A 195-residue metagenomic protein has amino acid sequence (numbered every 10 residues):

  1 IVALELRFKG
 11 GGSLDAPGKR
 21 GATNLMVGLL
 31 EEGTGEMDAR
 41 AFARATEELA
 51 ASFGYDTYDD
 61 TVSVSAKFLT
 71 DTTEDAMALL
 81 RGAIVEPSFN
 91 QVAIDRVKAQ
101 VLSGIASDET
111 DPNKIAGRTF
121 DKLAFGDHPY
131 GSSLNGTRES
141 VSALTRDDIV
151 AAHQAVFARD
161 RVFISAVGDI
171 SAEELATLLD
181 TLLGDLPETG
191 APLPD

Functional and structural regions predicted by a protein language model:
I1-E31, M37-V85, K98, L102-A106 (+2 more regions): M16 family metallopeptidases and their MPP-like homologs
G33-T34, I84-S88, I105, E174 (+1 more regions): A generic secondary-structure signal for well-formed alpha-helical elements
G54-D56, F89-R96, T189-P192: Surface-exposed patches in mature extracellular/periplasmic domains of secreted proteins
G126, Y130, L134, R159 (+1 more regions): An aromatic/glycine/proline-enriched structural segment found at the starts of mature extracellular/organellar domains
V141-T145: Short, charged, amphipathic alpha-helices and their helix-cap/turn boundaries
H153: Conserved, carboxylate-rich catalytic/transport cores that coordinate ions
